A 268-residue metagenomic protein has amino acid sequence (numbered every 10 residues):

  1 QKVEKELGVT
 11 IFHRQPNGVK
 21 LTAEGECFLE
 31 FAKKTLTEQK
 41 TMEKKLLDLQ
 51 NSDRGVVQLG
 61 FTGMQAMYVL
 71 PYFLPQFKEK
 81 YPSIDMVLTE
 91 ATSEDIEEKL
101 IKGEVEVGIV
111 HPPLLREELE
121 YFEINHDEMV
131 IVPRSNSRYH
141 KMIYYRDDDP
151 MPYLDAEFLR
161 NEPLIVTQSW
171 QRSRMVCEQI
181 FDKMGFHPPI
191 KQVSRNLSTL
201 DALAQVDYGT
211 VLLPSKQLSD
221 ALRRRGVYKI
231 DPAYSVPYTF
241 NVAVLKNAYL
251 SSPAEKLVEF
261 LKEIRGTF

Functional and structural regions predicted by a protein language model:
E4-L21: A short LG(V/I)-centered, amphipathic sequence patch enriched for acidic residue(s) preceding the LG motif
E6-L7, F28-Q50: Alpha-helical linker/hinge and terminal dimerization helices associated with HTH transcriptional regulators
E24, F28-F31, V69, F73 (+2 more regions): Short amphipathic alpha-helical coupling segments at ligand-binding clamshell hinges and other catalytic/signaling
R54-E117, V193-S194: Central regulatory/effector-binding core of bacterial HTH transcription factors
K80, A91-N161, Q217, A221 (+1 more regions): Acidic, Gly/Pro-rich loop/turn segments at junctions of secondary structure
T92-I96, I101-V105, V110-H111, W170-Y228: Hydrophobic hinge/microswitch elements
R116-E123, D127, S198-N247, K256: Beta-alpha-beta core module
H140-K141, R146-M184, L250-A254, V258 (+1 more regions): Secondary-structure junction motif
